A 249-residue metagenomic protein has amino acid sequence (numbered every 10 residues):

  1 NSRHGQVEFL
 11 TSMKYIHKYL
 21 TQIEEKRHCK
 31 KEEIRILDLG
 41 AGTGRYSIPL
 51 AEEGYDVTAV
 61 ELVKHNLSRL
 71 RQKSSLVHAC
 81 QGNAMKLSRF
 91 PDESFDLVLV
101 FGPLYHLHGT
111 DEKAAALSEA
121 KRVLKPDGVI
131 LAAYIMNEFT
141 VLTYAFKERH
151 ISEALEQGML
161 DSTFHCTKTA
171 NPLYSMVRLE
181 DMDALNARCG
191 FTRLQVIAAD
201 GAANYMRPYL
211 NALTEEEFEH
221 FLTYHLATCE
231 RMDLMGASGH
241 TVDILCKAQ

Functional and structural regions predicted by a protein language model:
N1-K31, R45: Conserved class I S-adenosyl-L-methionine
E33-G40: Conserved class I S-adenosyl-L-methionine
G44-K86: Class I SAM-dependent methyltransferase SAM/SAH-binding core
S88-V98: A short acidic, Gly/Pro-enriched loop at the edge of an enzyme's catalytic core that lines a small-molecule cofactor
A114-P126: A short glycine-rich, Lys/Arg-flanked "PGG" loop and its adjoining helix->strand segment in the class I
I130-G158: Conserved class I S-adenosyl-L-methionine
L173-C189, V196: Short alpha-helix
L194-Q249: A C-terminal cap/extension of S-adenosyl-L-methionine-dependent methyltransferases that defines the acceptor-substrate
